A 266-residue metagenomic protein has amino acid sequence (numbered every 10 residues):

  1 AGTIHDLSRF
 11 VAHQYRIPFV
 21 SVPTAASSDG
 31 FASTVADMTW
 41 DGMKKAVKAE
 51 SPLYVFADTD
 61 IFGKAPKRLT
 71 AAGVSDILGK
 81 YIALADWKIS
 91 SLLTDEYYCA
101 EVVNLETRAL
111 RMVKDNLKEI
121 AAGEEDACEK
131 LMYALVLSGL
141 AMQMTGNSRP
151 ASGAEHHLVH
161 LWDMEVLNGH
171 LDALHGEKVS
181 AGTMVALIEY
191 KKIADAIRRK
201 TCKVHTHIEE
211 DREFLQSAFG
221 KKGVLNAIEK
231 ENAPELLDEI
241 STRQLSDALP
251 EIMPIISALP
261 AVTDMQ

Functional and structural regions predicted by a protein language model:
A1-G2, G30, G73-S75, G139 (+2 more regions): Glycine-centered flexibility sites
A1-V20, E119-L131: N-terminal small/polar loop signature for handling phosphorylated ligands or for N-terminal nucleophile
I4-D6, S27, T34, S180: Short, electropositive, low-hydrophobicity segments enriched in small/polar residues
S8, D29, K64, L161-W162: Generic hydrophobic alpha-helical membrane-span motif
R9-A12, S75-L78, S180, M184: Short, well-ordered alpha-helical packing segments
H13-M112: A glycine/threonine-rich phosphate-anchoring loop and its flanking beta-alpha core in nucleotide/phosphate-binding
L105-M265: Active-site segments that bind and position negatively charged phosphate/pyrophosphate groups
